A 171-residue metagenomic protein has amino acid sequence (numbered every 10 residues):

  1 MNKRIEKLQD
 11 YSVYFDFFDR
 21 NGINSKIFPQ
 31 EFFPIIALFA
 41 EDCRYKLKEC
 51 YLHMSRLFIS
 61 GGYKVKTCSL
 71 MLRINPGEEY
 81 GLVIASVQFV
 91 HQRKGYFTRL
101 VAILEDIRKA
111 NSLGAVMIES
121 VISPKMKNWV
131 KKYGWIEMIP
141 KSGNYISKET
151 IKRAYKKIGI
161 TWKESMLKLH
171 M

Functional and structural regions predicted by a protein language model:
N2-E6, P29, E78, I118 (+1 more regions): A structural boundary/capping signal
N2-L52: Short amphipathic alpha-helix that is part of the acyltransferase structural core
A40-G81: Conserved acyl-donor/pantetheine-binding loop and adjacent beta-alpha core of acyl/acetyltransferases and related
E78-V90: Conserved acetyl-CoA binding element of GNAT-fold acetyltransferases
A85-S86, I118-V121: Short His-Asn-centered micro-motif
R93-D106: Conserved acetyl-CoA-binding loop-helix of GNAT-fold acetyltransferases
A110-L113, V121-N144: Conserved active-site alpha-helix within GNAT-family acetyltransferase domains
S142-M171: C-terminal "cap" of GNAT-fold acetyltransferases
